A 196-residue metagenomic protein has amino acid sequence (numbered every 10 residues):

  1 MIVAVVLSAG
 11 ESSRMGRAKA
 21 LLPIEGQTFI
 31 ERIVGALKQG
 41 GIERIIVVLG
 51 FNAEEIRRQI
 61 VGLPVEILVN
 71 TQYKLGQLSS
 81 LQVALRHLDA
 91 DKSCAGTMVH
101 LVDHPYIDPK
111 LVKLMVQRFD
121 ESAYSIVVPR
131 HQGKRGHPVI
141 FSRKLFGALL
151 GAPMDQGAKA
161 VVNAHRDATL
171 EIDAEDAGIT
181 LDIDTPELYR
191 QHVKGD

Functional and structural regions predicted by a protein language model:
M1, P153-D196: Conserved alpha/beta core of the MobA/IspD/sugar-nucleotide pyrophosphorylase nucleotidyltransferase superfamily
M1-R57: N-terminal glycine-rich phosphate-binding loop and ensuing alpha1 helix
A20, E66, S125, A168-L170 (+1 more regions): Conserved beta-strand segments of alpha/beta enzyme cores
P23, Y106, V139-I140, E171 (+1 more regions): Short aromatic/basic micro-patch
I24, L68-N70, P129, I172 (+1 more regions): Hydrophobic residues at beta-strand termini and immediately following loops that shape nucleotide-binding pockets
R32-G96: Conserved N-terminal catalytic core of the sugar/cofactor nucleotidyltransferase
K74-A148: Conserved beta-loop-beta/alpha segment of the NTase-like Rossmann-fold superfamily that binds/positions NTPs
